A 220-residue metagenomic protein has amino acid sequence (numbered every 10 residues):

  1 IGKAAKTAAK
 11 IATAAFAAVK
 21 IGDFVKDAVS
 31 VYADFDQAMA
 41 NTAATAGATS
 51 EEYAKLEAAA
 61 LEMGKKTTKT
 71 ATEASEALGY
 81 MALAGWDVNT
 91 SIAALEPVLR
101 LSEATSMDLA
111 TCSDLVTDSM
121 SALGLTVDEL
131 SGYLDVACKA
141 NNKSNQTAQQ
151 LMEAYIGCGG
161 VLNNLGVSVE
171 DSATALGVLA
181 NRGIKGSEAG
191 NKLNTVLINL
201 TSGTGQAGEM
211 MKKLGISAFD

Functional and structural regions predicted by a protein language model:
G2-I11: Membrane-entry signal-anchor segments at the cytosolic-membrane interface, especially the N-terminal signal anchor
K10-K65, E76-A84, S91-T105, T111-S144 (+3 more regions): Small-residue helix-packing and pore-constriction motifs in hydrophobic alpha-helices
